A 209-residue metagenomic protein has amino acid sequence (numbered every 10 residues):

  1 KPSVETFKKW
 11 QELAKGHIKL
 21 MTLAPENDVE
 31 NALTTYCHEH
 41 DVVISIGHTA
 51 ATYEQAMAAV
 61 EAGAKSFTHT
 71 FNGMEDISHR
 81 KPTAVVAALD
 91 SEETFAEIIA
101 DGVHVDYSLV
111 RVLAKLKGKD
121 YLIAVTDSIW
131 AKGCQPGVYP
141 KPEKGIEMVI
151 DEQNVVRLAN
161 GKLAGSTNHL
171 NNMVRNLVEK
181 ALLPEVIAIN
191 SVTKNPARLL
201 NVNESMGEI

Functional and structural regions predicted by a protein language model:
K1: Metal-cofactor-binding active-site regions of metalloenzymes
V4-P136: Active-site core of metal-dependent hydrolases
T83-I98, G102, A114-T126, K132-I209: His/Asp/Glu-enriched, well-ordered alpha-helical/loop segment that forms or immediately abuts the divalent-metal
